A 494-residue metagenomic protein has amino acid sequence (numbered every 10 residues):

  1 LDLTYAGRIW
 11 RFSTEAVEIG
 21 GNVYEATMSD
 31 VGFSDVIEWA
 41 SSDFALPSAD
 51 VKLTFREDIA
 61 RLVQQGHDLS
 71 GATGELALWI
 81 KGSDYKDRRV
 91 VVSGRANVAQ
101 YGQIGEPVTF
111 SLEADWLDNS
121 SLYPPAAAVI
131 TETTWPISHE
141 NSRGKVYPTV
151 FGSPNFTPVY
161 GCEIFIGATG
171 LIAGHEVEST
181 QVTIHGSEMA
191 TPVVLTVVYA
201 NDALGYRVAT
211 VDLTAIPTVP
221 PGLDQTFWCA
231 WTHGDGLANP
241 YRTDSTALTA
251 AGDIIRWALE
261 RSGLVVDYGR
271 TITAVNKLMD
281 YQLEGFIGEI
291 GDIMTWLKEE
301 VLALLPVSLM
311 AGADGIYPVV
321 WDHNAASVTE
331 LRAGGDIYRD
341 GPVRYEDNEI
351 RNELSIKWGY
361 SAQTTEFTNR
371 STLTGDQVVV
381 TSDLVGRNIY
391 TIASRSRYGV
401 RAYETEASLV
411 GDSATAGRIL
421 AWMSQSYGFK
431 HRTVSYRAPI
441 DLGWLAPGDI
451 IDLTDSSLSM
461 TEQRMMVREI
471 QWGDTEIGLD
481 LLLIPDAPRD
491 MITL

Functional and structural regions predicted by a protein language model:
D2-I9, S13-R88, Q100-S179, G234-L494: C-terminal extracytoplasmic interaction modules
Q181, H185-V265: Surface-exposed interaction regions enriched in Ser/Thr/Asp/Glu that occur as long low-complexity tracts or repetitive
